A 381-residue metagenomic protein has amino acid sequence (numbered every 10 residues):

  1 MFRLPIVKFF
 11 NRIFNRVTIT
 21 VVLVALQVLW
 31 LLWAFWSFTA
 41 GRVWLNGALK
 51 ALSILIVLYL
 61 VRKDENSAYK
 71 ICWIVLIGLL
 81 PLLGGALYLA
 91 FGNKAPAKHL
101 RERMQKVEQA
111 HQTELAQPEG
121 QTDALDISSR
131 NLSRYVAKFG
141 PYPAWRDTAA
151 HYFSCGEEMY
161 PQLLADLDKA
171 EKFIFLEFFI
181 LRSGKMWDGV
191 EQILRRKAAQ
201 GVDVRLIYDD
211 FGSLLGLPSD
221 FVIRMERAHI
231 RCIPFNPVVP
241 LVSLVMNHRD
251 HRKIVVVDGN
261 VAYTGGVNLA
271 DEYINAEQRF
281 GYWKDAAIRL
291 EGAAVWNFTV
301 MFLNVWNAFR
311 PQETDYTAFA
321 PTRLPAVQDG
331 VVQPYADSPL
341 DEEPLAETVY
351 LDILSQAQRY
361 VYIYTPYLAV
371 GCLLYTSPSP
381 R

Functional and structural regions predicted by a protein language model:
M1-D352, Q356, R381: N-terminal localization/anchoring segments of enzymes in phospholipid and broader phosphate metabolism
Y364-L368: NAD(P)-dependent dehydrogenases' Rossmann-like dinucleotide-binding region
V370-L374: Binding-cleft/active-site segments that stabilize strongly anionic ligands or cofactors
Y375-R381: Conserved small/polar residues in nucleotide/adenosyl-binding loops
